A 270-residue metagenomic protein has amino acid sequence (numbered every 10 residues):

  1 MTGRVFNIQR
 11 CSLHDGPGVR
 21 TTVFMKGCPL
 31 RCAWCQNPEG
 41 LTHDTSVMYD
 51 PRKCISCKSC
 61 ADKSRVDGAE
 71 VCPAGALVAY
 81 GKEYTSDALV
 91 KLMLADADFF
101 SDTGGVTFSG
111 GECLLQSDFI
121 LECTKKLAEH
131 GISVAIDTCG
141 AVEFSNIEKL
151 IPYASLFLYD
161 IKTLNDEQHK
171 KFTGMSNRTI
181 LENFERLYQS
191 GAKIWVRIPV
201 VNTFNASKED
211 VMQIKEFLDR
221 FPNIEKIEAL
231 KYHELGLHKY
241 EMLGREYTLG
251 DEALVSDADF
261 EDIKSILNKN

Functional and structural regions predicted by a protein language model:
M1-P17, V200-N270: Auxiliary Fe-S-binding modules of radical SAM enzymes
M1-V19, C28-S46: Short, charged low-complexity linear segments at domain edges
H14, D44-T45, Y80, Y84 (+2 more regions): Residues at secondary-structure transition points
G16, F24, T42, P51 (+2 more regions): N-terminal-biased segments
T22-C35, M48-G75, G81, E112: Cysteine-centered iron-sulfur cluster-binding motifs in ferredoxin-type domains/subunits of redox enzymes
S46, G81, E112, F172 (+2 more regions): Pocket-edge positions in alpha/beta enzyme catalytic cores
D87-M242: Conserved AdoMet/S-adenosylmethionine-binding subsite of the radical SAM
